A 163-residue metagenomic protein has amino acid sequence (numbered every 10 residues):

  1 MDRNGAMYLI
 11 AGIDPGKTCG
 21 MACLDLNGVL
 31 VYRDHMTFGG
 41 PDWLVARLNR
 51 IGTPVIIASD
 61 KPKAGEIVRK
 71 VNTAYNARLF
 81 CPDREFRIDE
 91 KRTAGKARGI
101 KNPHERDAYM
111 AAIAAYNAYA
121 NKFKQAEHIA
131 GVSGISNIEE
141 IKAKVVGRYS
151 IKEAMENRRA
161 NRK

Functional and structural regions predicted by a protein language model:
M1-K163: Phosphate- and other anionic-substrate recognition elements at nucleic-acid/protein interfaces
